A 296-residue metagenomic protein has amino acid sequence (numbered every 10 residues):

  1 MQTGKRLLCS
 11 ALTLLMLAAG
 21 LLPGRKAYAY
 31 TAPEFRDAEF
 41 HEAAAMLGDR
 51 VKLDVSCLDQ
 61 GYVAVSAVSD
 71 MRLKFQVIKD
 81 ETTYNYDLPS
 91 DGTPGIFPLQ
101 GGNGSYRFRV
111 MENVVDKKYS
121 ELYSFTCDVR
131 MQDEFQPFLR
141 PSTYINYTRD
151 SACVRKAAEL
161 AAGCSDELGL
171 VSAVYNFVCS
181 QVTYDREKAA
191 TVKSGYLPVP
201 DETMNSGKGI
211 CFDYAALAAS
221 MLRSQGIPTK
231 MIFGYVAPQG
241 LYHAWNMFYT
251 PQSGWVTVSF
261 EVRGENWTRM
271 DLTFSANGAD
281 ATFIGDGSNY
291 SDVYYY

Functional and structural regions predicted by a protein language model:
Q2-D166, V256-V258, G287-Y296: N-terminal accessory/pre-domain segments preceding catalytic cores
P141-S206, L217, G264-G278, T282-Y296: Secondary-structure boundary elements
G209: Acidic, glycine-rich loop-and-strand cores that form catalytic or ligand-binding grooves in diverse globular domains
D213-Y296: Hydrophobic/aromatic-rich core segments of domains that either
